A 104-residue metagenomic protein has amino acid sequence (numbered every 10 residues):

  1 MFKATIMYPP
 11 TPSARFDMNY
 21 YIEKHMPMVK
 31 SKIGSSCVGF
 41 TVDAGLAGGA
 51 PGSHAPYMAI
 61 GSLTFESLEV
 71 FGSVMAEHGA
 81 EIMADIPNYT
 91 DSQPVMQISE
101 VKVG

Functional and structural regions predicted by a protein language model:
M1-G104: Macromolecular interaction modules
